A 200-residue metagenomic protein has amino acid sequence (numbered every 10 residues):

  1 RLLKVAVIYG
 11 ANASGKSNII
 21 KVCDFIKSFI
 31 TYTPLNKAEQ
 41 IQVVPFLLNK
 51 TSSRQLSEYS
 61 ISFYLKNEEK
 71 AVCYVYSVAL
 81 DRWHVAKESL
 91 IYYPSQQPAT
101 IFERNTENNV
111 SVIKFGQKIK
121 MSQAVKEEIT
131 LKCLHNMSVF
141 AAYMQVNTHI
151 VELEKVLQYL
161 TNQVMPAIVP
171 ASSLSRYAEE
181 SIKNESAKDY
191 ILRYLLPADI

Functional and structural regions predicted by a protein language model:
R1-V7, A11, S17-Y76, D81-R82: Conserved P-loop NTP-binding catalytic core
V75-I200: Electropositive, glycine-dotted interaction segments that contact anionic polymers or phosphate-rich ligands
